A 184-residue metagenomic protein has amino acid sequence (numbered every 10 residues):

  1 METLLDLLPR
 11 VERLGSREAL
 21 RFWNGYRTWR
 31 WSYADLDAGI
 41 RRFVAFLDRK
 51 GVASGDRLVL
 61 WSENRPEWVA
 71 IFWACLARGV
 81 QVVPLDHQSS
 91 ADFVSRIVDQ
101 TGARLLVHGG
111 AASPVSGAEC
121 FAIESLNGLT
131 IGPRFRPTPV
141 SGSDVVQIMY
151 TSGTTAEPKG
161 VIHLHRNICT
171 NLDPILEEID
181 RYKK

Functional and structural regions predicted by a protein language model:
M1-L20, A38: A short N-terminal helical cap/helix-turn-helix that marks the beginning of AMP-binding/adenylate-forming
S16-E18, P133-Y150, E157, D180-K184: Conserved pre-ATP/AMP-binding loop-to-beta segment of ANL
L20-V52, D56-R65, V69-W73, S90-S95: Conserved AMP-binding/adenylate-forming core of the ANL superfamily
G25, H108-S143, T155-P158, C169: ANL superfamily adenylate-forming
R30-A34, V146-D173: Conserved AMP-binding A3 loop
A34, K50, D56, R104 (+3 more regions): Structural detector for helix-capping/boundary residues
R57, E63-V83, H87-A91, Q100-R104 (+2 more regions): A short helix-loop-beta submotif of the ANL/AMP-binding
H87-V115, T130-G132, N171-K184: Conserved ATP-dependent adenylate/AMP-binding module captured primarily in the ANL superfamily
